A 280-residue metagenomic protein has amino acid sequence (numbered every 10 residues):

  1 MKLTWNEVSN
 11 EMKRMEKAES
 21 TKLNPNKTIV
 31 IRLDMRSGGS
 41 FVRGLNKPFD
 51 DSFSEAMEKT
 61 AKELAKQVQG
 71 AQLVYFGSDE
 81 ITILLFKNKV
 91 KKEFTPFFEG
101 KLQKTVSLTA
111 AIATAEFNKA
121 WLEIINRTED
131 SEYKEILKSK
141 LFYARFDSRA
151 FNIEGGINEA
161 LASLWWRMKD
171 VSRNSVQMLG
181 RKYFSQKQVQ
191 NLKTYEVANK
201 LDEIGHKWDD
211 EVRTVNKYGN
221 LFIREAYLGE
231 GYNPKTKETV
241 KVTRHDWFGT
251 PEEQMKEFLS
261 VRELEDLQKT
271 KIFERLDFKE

Functional and structural regions predicted by a protein language model:
M1-E280: Regulatory and interdomain segments flanking nucleotide-handling catalytic cores in signaling/defense enzymes
